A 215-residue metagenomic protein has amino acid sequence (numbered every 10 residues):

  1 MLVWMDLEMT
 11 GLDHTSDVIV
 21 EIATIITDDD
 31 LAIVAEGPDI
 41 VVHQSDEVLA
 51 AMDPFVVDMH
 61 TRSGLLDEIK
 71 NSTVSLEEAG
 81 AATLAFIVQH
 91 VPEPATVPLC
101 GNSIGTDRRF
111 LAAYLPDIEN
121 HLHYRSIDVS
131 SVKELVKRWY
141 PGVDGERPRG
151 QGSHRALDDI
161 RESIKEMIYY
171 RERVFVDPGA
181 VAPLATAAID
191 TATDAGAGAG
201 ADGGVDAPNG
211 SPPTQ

Functional and structural regions predicted by a protein language model:
M1-M5, M9-L99, P148-G150: Conserved non-catalytic scaffold segment of RNase H-like nuclease domains
W4, M9, F55, F86 (+4 more regions): Tryptophan-centric aromatic hotspots in well-structured domains and transmembrane helices
H14-S16, E36, F110, V136 (+1 more regions): Short, function-defining helix-loop hinge/capping sites that tune catalysis or transport
I87-V91, T106-R125: Substrate-recognition/cap helix-loop segment adjacent to the acidic, metal-dependent catalytic center of Asp-based
P94-L99, I104, R109-Y114, G142-D194 (+1 more regions): Acidic, Mg2+-coordinating catalytic module of metal-dependent nucleases/exonucleases that use a two-metal-ion mechanism
H123-P141: Short, flexible loop segments at boundaries between secondary-structure elements
